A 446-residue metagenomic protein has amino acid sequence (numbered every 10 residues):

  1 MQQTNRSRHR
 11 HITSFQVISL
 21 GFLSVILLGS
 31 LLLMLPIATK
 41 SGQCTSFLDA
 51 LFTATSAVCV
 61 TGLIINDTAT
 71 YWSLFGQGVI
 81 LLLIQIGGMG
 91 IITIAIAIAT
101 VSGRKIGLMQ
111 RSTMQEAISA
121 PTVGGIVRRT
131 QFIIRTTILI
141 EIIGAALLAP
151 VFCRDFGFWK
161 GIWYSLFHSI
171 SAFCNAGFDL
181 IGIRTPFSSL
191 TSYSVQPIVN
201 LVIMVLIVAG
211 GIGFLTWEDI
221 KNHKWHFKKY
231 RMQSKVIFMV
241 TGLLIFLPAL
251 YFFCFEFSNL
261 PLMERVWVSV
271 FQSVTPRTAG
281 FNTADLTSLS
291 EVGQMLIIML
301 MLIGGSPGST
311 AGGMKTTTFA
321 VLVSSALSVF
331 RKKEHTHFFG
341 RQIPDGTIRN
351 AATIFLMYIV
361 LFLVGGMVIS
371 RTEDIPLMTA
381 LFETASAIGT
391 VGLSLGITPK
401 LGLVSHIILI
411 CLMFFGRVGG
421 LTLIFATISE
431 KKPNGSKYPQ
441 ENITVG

Functional and structural regions predicted by a protein language model:
M1-G446: Membrane-proximal intracellular helices of multi-pass ion channels
